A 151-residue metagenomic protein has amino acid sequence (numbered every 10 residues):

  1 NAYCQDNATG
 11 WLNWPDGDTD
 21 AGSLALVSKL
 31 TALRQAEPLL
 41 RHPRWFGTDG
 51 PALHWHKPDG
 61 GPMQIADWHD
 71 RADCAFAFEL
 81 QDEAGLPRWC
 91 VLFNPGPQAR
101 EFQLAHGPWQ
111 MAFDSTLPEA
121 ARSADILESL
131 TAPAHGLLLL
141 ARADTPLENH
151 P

Functional and structural regions predicted by a protein language model:
N1-P151: Carbohydrate-interacting/catalytic domains
